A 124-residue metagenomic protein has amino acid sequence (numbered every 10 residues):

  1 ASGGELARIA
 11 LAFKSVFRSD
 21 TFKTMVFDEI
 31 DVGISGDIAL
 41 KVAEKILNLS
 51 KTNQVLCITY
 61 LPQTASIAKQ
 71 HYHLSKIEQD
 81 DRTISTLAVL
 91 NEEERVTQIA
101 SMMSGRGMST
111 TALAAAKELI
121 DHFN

Functional and structural regions predicted by a protein language model:
G4-M25: GG-anchored amphipathic helix commonly corresponding to the ABC/SMC/Rad50 NBD signature/C-loop
S19-D20, V32-L40: Conserved D-loop-proximal element of ABC-family nucleotide-binding domains
D28-E29: Walker B catalytic acidic pair
D37-N124: C-terminal lobe/lid and adjacent interdomain/linker elements of RecA-like ASCE P-loop ATPase modules
